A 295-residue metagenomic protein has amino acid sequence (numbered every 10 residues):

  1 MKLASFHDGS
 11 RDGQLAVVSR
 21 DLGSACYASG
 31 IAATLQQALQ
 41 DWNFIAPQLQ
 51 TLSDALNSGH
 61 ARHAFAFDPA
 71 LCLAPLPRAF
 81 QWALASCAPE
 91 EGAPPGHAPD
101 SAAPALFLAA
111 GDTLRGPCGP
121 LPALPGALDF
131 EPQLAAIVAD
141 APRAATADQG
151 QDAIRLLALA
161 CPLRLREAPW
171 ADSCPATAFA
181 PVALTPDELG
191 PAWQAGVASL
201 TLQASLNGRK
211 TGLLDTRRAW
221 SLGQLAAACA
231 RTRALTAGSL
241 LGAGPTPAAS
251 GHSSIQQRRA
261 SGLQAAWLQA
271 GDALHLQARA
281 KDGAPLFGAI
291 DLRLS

Functional and structural regions predicted by a protein language model:
M1-G30, P122, D129-P132, A158 (+5 more regions): Charged, cofactor-coupling segments
A4-H7, D12, Q36-L213, W220: Active-site microenvironments in enzyme catalytic cores
T34, R231-R233, Q264-W267: Short, surface-exposed secondary-structure edge patches
L35-A38, A219-R231, S295: Short, surface-exposed linear segments at secondary-structure transitions and domain or protein termini
T201, R209-T216, A228, T232-R233 (+1 more regions): Acidic/His-leaning functional-site neighborhoods
A237-G238, G271: Loop/turn positions that initiate beta-strands
